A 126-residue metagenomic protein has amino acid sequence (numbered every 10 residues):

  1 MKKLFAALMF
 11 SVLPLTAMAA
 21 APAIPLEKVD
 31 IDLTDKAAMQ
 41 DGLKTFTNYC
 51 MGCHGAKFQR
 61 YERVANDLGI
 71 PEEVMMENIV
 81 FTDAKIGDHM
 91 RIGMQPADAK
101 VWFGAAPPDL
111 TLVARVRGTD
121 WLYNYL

Functional and structural regions predicted by a protein language model:
M1-L33: Post-cleavage N-terminal segment of exported redox proteins
P14-T16, M39, P107: A generic alpha-helix preference that emphasizes hydrophobic side chains
A20-K44, G55-N66, M75: Electrostatic cytochrome c docking/interface patches
L26-K28, I92, L112-R115: Generic structural "secondary-structure junction" signal
V29-D30, K36-D41, T45-N48, I79-Q95: Short N-terminal signal/transit or membrane-insertion segments and the immediately adjacent low-complexity/disordered
D32-M39, L43, K100-F103, R115 (+1 more regions): Solvent-exposed, acidic/flexible segments
K44-A56, P96, A106-R117, W121-N124: C-type cytochrome heme c attachment motif
E62-K100, G104-P107: Mid-chain, structured segments of secreted extracytoplasmic proteins
